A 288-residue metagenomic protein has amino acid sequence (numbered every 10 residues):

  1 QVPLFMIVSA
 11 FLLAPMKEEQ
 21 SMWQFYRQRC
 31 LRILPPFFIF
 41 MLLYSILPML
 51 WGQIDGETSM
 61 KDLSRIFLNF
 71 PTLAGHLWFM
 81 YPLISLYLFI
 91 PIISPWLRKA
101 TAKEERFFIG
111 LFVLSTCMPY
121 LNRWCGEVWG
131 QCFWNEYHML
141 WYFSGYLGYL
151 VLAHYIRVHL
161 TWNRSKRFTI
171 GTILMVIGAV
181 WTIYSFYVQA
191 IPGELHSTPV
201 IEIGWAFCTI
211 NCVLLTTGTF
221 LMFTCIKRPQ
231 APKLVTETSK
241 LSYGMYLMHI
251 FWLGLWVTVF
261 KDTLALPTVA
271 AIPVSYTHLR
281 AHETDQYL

Functional and structural regions predicted by a protein language model:
Q1-L4, M16-M49, Q53-G75, L86 (+3 more regions): Transmembrane alpha-helical segments and their boundary/interface "anchor" motifs in multi-pass integral membrane
F5, A14, P48-Q53, K61-V158: Hydrophobic alpha-helical segments with transmembrane-like composition
E18-F25, S94-E104, R157-T169, I226-T236: Membrane-interface helix-boundary motifs at transmembrane edges
Y26, L31-L34, R164-G178, F223-G254 (+2 more regions): Functional transmembrane helices that form membrane-embedded active or gating regions
L111-R123, M175-Y187, I250-F251: Aromatic-anchored segments of alpha-helical transmembrane domains
L121-G130, S185-H196, V259-T263: Juxtamembrane "helix-exit" motif on the non-cytosolic side of transmembrane helices
N163-T236: Alpha-helical transmembrane segments and terminal signal-anchor/GPI-anchor hydrophobic tails, characterized by long
T277-T284: Conserved small/polar residues in nucleotide/adenosyl-binding loops
